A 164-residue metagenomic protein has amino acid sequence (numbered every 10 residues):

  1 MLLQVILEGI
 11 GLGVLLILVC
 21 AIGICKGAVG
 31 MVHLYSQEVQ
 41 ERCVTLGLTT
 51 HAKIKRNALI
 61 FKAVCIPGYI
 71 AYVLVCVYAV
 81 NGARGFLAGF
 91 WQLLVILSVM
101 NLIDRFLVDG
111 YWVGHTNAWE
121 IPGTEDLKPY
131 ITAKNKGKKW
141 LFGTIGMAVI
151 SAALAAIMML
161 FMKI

Functional and structural regions predicted by a protein language model:
M1-L12, R56-L93, K163-I164: Long, highly hydrophobic alpha-helical transmembrane signal-anchor segments
I6-M31, I96-W112: Hydrophobic alpha-helical membrane-embedded segments
E8, Q92-L97, G143, M147: Pore-lining and gate-forming transmembrane alpha-helices of multi-pass membrane transport proteins
L15-A58: Interfacial loop at the N-terminal end of multi-pass membrane proteins
Q40-I54, I121-K139: Short membrane-interface loop/juxtamembrane segments of multi-pass integral membrane proteins
R105-E125: Juxtamembrane non-transmembrane "cap" segments at the membrane-aqueous interface of multi-pass membrane proteins
N135-I150: Hydrophobic alpha-helical transmembrane segments
L154-I164: Juxtamembrane boundary at the C-terminal end of a transmembrane helix
